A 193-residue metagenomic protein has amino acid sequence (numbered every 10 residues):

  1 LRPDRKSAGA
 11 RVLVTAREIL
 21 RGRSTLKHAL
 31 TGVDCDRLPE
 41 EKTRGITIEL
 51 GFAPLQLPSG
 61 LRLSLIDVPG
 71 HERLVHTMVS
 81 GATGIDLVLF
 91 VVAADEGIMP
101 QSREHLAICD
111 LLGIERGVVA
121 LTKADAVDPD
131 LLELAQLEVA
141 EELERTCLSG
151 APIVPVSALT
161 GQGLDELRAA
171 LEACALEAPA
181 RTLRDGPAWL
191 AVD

Functional and structural regions predicted by a protein language model:
L1-H76, I85, F90: P-loop NTPase switch module centered on the Walker A-proximal segment
A8, L26, G45, D67 (+8 more regions): Residue-level signature of catalytic and energy-coupling elements of molecular machines, predominantly ATP/GTP-dependent
V12-T15, S64-L65, V118, P152-P155 (+1 more regions): Structured core elements
A16, D125, S157-G161: Hydrophobic alpha-helical scaffolding
H28, D36, H76, S80 (+5 more regions): Solvent-exposed alpha-helical segments within well-ordered globular domains of core cellular machineries
T31, P39, T43, V79-T83 (+7 more regions): Signal for well-folded cores of large energy- and translation-related assemblies
L61-L63, V68-R73, A82-L134: Conserved Switch II/interswitch segment of TRAFAC-class P-loop GTPases
E141-D193: Conserved catalytic-core segments of large NTP-driven translation/proteostasis enzymes
